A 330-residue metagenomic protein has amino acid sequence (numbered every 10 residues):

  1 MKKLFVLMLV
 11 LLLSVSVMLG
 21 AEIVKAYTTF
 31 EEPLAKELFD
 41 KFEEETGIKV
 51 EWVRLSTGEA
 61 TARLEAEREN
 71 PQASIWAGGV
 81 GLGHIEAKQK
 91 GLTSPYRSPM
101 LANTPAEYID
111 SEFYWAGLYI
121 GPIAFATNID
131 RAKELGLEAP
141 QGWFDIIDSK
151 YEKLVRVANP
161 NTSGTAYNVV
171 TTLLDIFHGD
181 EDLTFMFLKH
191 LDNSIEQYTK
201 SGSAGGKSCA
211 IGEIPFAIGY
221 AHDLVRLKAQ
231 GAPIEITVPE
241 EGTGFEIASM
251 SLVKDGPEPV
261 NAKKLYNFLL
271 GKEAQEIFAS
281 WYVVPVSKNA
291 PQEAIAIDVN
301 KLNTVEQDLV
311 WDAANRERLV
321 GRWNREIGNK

Functional and structural regions predicted by a protein language model:
L7-S16: Bacterial N-terminal signal peptides
E22-E86: Early extracytoplasmic/lumenal segment of secretory-pathway proteins
T29, P33-K36, Q72-E213: Extracytoplasmic ligand-binding site segments that recognize negatively charged/polar headgroups
L82-E86, A210, P215-P233: A ligand-binding cleft/hinge motif common to bilobed small-molecule-binding domains
N103, G121, M186-D192, Y198-T199 (+2 more regions): Periplasmic-binding protein-like
A126-R131, T171-D175, I247-E258, I277: A bilobed periplasmic-binding-protein/Venus flytrap-type ligand-binding module shared by bacterial periplasmic
V253-D308: Mature extracytoplasmic/periplasmic domains
I295-K330: Extracellular/periplasmic bilobal clamshell ligand-binding domains
